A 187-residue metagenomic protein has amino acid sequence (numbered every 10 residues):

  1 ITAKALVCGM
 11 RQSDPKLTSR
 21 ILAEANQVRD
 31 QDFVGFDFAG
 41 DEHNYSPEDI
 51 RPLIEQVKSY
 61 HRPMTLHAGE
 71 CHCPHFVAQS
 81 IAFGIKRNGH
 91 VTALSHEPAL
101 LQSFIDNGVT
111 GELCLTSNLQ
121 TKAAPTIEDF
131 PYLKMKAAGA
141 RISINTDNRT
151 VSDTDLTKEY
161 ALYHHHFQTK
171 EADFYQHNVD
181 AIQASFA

Functional and structural regions predicted by a protein language model:
I1-A5, D30-V34, Y60-R62, K86 (+3 more regions): Short, well-ordered coil/turn segments that N-cap beta-strands
I1-P52, R62: Metal-coordinating catalytic core of metallo-dependent amide/deamination hydrolases
R20-Q27, D49-S59, Q79, A99-Q102 (+2 more regions): Alpha-helical scaffolding segments of alpha/beta enzyme cores, especially the outer helices of TIM-barrel or partial
V34-A123: Active-site core of metal-dependent hydrolases
T65-C71, A140-D155: Short acidic/histidine-rich active-site segments
G111-L113, G139-S143, L156-A161: Short acidic (Asp/Glu) and glycine-rich catalytic loops that position anionic groups and cofactors
L115-T121, S143-N145, L162-H166: Short beta-alpha connecting loops at secondary-structure transitions that line or flank enzyme active sites
T157-K158, H166-A187: Mid-to-C-terminal alpha-helical segments outside catalytic/metal-binding sites
